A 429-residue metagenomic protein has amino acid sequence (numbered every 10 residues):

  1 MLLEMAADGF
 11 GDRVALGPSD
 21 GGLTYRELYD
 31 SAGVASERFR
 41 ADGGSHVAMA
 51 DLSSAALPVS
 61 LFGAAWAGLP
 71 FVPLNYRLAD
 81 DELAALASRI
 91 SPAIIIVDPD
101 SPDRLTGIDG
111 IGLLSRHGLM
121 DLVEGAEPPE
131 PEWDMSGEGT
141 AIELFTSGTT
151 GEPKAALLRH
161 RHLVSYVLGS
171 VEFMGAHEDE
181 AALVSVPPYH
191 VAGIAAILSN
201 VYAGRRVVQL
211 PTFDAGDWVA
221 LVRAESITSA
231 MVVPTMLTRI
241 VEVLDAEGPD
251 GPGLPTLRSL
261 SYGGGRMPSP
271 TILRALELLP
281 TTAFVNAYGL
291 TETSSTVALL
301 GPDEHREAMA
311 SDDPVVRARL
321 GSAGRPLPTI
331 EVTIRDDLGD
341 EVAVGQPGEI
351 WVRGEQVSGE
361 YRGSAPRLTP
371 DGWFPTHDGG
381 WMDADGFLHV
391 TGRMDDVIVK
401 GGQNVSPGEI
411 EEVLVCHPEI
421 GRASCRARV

Functional and structural regions predicted by a protein language model:
G11-D12, E127-F145, E152, G175-A181 (+1 more regions): Conserved pre-ATP/AMP-binding loop-to-beta segment of ANL
G21, S36-L78, N404: Conserved AMP-binding/adenylate-forming
G22-E27, A141-L168: Conserved AMP-binding A3 loop
E37, M49, L78, A230 (+3 more regions): AMP-binding/adenylate-forming catalytic core of the ANL superfamily
D100-G137, S147, E152, V164 (+1 more regions): ANL superfamily adenylate-forming
V164-A181, Y189-S229, V243-L244: Conserved AMP-binding/adenylation subdomain of ANL enzymes
Y202, I227-V232, V241-R317, E331 (+1 more regions): Gly/Ser/Thr-rich phosphate-binding loop
A308, S322-T329, D337-D371, V405: Conserved ATP/PPi-binding loop(s) of AMP-dependent carboxylate-activating enzymes
